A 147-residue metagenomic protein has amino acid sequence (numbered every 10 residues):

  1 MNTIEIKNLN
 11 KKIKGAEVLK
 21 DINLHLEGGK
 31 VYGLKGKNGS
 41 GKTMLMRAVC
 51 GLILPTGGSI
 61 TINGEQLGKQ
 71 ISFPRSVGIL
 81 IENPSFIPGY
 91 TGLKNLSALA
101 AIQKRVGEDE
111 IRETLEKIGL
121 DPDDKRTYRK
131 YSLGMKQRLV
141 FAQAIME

Functional and structural regions predicted by a protein language model:
I4, L19-D21: Conserved structural motif at the start of ABC-family nucleotide-binding domains
K35-K37: The feature captures the beta-strand-to-loop junction immediately N-terminal to the Walker
C50: Helix-to-loop junction immediately C-terminal to a conserved catalytic motif
G58-F73: Conserved ABC transporter NBD signature motif
N83, G89-I102: Q-loop/switch helix immediately C-terminal to the Walker
S97, E108-D123: Conserved ABC ATPase "signature" region
F141: Hydrophobic anchor residue at the start of the ABC signature
